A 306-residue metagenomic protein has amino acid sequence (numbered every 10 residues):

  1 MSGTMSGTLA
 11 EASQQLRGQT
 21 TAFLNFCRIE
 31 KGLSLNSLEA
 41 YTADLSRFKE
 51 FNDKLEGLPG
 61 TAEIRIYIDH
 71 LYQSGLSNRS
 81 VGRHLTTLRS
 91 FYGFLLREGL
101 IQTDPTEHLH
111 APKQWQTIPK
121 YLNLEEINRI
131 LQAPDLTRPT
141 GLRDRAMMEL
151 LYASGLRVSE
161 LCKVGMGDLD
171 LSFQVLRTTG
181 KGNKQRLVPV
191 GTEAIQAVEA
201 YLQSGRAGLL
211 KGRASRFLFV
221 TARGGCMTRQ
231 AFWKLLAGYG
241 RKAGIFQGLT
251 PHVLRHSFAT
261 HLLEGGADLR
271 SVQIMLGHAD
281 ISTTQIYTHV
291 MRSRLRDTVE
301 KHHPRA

Functional and structural regions predicted by a protein language model:
M1-A306: Conserved catalytic core of the tyrosine transesterase superfamily
